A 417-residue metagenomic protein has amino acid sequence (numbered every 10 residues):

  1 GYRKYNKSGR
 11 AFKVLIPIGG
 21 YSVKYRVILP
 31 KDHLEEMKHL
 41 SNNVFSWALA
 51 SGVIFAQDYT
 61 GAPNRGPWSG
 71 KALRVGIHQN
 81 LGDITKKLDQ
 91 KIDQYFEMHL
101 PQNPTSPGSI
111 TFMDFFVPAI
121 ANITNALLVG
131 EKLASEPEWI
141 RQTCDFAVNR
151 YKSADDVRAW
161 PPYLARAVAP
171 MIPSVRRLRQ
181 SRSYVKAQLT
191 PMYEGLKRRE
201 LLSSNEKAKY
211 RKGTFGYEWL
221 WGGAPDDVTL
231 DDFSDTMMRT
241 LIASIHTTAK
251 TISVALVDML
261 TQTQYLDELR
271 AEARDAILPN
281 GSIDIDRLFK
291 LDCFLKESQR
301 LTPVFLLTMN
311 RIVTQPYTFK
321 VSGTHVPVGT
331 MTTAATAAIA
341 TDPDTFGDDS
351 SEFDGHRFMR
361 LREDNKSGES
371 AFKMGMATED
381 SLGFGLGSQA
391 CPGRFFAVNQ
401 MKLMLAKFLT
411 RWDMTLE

Functional and structural regions predicted by a protein language model:
G1-G61, R65, D380: N-terminal membrane-proximal hinge/A-helix region immediately C-terminal to the signal-anchor transmembrane segment
G1-R3, P279-T336, A340-P343, A371-K373: Conserved cytochrome P450 K-helix E-x-x-R motif and the immediately C-terminal K′/meander segment
I28, T248-A271: Classical protein tyrosine phosphatase
T85-K250: Cytochrome P450 heme-thiolate monooxygenase catalytic core
Y265, M376-A377, L382, S388 (+1 more regions): Cytochrome P450 heme-binding "Cys pocket" and the immediately downstream C-terminal segment
E272-A276, I312-P316, F346-L361, K402 (+1 more regions): Active/binding-pocket-proximal capping segment
S298, G329, F353, G387 (+2 more regions): Hydrophobic, well-ordered secondary-structure elements that form the walls of internal hydrophobic environments
A334-A371: Conserved cytochrome P450 K-helix/beta-meander segment immediately N-terminal to the heme-binding cysteine loop
